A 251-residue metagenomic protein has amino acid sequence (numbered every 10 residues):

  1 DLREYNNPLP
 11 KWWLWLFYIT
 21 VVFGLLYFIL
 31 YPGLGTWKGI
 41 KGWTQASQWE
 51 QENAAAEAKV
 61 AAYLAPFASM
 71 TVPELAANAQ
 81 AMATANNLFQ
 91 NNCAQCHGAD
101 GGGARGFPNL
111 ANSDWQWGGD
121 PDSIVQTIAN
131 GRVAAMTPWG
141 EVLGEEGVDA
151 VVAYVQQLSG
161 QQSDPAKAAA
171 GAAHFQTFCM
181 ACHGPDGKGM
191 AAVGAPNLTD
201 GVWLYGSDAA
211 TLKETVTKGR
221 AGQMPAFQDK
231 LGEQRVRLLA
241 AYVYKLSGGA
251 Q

Functional and structural regions predicted by a protein language model:
D1-A76, W117-S123, T127, P138-Q156 (+1 more regions): Periplasmic c-type cytochrome electron-transfer domains
P10, G98, I124, A134 (+5 more regions): A broadly tuned "polar low-complexity/structure-edge" signature
W15, I29, G103-G106, M136 (+5 more regions): Basic, gly/Ser/Thr/Pro-rich low-complexity segments located predominantly at protein N termini
L26, G35-W37, K41-T44, D100 (+6 more regions): Compositionally biased, intrinsically disordered low-complexity regions
A77-G102, N112, Q116-G119, V125-N130 (+4 more regions): Sequence/structural segment immediately N-terminal to covalent heme-attachment motifs in c-type and related
A104-A111, N130-V148, V152-A166, V193-N197 (+1 more regions): Axial heme c-ligation environment in periplasmic c-type cytochrome domains
L158, Y205-G206: Gly/Thr/Ser/Pro-rich low-complexity intrinsically disordered regions
